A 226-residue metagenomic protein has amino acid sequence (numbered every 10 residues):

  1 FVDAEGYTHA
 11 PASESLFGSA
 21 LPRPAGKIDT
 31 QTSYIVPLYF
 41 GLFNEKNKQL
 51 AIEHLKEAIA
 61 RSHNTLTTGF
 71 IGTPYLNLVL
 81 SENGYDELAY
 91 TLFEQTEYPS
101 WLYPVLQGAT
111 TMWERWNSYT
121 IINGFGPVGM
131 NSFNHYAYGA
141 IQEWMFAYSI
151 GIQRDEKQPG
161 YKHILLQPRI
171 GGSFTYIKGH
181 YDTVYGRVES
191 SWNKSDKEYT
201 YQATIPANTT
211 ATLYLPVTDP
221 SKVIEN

Functional and structural regions predicted by a protein language model:
F1-F125: Catalytic cores of carbohydrate-active enzymes
E87-N226: Non-catalytic C-terminal accessory modules of carbohydrate-active enzymes
